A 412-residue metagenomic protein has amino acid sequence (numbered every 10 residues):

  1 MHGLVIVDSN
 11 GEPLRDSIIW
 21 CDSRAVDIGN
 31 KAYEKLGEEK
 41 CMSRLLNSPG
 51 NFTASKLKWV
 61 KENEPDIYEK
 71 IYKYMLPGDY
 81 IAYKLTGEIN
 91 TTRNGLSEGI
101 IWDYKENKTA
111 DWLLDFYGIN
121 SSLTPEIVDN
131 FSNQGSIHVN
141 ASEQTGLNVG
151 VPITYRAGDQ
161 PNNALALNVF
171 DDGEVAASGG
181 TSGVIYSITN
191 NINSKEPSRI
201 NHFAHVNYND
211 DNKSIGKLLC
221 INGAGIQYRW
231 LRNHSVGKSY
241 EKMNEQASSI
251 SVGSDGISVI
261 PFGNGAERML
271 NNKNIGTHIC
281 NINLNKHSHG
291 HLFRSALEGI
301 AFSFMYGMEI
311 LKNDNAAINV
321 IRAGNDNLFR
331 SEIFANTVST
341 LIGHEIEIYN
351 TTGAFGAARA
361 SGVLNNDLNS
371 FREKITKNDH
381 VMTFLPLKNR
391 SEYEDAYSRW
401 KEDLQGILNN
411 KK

Functional and structural regions predicted by a protein language model:
M1-V5, G11: N-terminal cofactor/phosphate-binding cores enriched in small/glycine residues, especially glycine-rich loops such as
S9-E12, K31, K35: Hydrophobic or amphipathic alpha-helical targeting/insertion segments
E12-L14, I192: Short, charged/polar, Gly/Pro-enriched secondary-structure boundary elements
D22: Carbohydrate-associated surface elements
V26, Y33-N90, G95, I100-D111 (+3 more regions): Active-site core segments that coordinate phosphate-bearing ligands/cofactors across diverse enzyme families
D103-K105, N130-Q134: Short beta-strand to alpha-helix junction loop
Y117-S132: A conserved helix-loop-beta module that forms one wall/lid of the active-site cleft in ATP-utilizing catalytic domains
